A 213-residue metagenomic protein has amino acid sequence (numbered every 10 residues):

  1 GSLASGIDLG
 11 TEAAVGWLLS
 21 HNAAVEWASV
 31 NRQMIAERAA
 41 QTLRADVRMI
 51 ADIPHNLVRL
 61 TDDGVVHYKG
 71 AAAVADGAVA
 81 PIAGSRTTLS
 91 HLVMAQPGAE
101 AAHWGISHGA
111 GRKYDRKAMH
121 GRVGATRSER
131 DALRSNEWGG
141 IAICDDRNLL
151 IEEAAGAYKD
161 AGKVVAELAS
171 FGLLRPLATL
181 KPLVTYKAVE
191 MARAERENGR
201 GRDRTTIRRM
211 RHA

Functional and structural regions predicted by a protein language model:
G1-A213: Domain-length cofactor-binding catalytic modules of enzymes
